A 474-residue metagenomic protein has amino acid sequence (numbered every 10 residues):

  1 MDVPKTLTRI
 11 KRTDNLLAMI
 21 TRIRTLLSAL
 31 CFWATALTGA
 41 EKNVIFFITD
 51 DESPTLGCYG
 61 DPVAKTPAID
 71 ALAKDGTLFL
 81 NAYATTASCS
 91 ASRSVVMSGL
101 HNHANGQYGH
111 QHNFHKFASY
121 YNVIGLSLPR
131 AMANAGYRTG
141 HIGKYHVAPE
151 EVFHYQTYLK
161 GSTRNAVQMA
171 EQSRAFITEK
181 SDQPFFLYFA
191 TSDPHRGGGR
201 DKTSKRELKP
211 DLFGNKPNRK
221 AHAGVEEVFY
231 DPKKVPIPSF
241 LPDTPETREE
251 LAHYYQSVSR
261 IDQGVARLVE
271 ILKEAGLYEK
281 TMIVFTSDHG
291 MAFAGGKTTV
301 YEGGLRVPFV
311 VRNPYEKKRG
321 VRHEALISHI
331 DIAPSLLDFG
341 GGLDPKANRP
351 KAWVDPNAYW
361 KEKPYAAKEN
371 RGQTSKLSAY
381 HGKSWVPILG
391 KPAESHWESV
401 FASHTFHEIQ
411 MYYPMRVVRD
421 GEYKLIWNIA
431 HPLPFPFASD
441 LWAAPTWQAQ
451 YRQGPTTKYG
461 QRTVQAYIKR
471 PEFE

Functional and structural regions predicted by a protein language model:
I10-L30: Bacterial N-terminal signal peptides that target proteins for export
S28-G39: Hydrophobic h-region of N-terminal signal peptides that target proteins for export in Gram-negative bacteria
G39, F46-I48, S53-G143, V147-G161: Active-site segment of extracytoplasmic enzymes that catalyze sulfate/phosphate-ester chemistry
A40-I45, D75-L80, N134-G140, S181-L187 (+3 more regions): Loop/turn elements at helix/coil->beta-strand transitions in domains of secreted/extracellular proteins
D51-A64, A87, V147, T163-R164 (+7 more regions): Active-site-proximal cap/lid insertion segments
G140, Q156-E179, P184, S399: Acidic, His- and aromatic-enriched active-site or binding-groove loops in soluble protein domains that engage sugars
R371-S375, G382-P387, H396-V400: Polar, glycine-rich mid-to-C-terminal structural blocks that act as macromolecule-binding/assembly scaffolds
